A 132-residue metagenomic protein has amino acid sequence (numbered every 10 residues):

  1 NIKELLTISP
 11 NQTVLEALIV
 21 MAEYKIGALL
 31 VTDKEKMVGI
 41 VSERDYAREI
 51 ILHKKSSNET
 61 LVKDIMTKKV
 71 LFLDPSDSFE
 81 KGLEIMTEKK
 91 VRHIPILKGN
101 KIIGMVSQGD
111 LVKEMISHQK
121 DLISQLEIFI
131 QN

Functional and structural regions predicted by a protein language model:
N1-K3, S42-F72, S76-T87, S107-N132: Tandem CBS (Bateman) regulatory domains
I2-V31, K36-M37, D45-E49, H53-K55: N-terminal first-folded block
I8-K25, F72-K90, L97: The conserved cystathionine-beta-synthase
M21-Y24, L29-D45, M86, I94-D110: A glycine-centered beta-loop-beta connector
